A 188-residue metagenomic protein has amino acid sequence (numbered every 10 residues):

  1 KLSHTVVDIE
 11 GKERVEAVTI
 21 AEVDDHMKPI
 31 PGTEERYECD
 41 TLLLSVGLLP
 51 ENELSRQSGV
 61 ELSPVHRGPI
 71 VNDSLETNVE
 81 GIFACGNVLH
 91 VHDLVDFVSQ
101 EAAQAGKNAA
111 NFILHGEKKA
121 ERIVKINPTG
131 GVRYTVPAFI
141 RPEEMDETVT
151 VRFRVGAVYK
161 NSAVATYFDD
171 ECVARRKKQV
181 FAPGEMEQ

Functional and structural regions predicted by a protein language model:
K1-E53, E147-Q179: A Rossmann-like FAD-binding core segment of flavoenzymes
K1-I9, H90, F97-N111: Rossmann-like dinucleotide-binding core of oxidoreductases
V7, D40-H92: FAD-site-proximal beta/loop scaffold in flavoenzymes
G11, I20-D25, L44, L48 (+3 more regions): Generic secondary-structure signature for well-ordered alpha-helical cores
G32, E76, P142-D146: Short, positively charged
A84, Q179-V180: A generic structural motif
D96, Q104, N108-K177: Mid-to-C-terminal Rossmann-like scaffold of FAD/NAD(P)H-dependent oxidoreductases
R152, E185-Q188: Exposed aromatic-hydrophobic patches
